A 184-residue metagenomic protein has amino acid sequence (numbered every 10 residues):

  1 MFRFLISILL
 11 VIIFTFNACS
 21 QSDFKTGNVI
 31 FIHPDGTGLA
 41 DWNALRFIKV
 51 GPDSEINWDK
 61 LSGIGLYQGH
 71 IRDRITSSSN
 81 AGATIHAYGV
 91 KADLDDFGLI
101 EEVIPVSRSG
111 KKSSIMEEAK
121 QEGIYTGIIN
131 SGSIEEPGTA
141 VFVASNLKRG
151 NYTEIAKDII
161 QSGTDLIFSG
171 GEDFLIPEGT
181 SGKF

Functional and structural regions predicted by a protein language model:
M1-F4: Positively charged n-region of N-terminal signal peptides that target proteins for export
I6-N17: Bacterial N-terminal signal peptides
Q21-F184: N-terminal catalytic scaffold of extracellular/periplasmic and nuclease hydrolases that process anionic headgroups
